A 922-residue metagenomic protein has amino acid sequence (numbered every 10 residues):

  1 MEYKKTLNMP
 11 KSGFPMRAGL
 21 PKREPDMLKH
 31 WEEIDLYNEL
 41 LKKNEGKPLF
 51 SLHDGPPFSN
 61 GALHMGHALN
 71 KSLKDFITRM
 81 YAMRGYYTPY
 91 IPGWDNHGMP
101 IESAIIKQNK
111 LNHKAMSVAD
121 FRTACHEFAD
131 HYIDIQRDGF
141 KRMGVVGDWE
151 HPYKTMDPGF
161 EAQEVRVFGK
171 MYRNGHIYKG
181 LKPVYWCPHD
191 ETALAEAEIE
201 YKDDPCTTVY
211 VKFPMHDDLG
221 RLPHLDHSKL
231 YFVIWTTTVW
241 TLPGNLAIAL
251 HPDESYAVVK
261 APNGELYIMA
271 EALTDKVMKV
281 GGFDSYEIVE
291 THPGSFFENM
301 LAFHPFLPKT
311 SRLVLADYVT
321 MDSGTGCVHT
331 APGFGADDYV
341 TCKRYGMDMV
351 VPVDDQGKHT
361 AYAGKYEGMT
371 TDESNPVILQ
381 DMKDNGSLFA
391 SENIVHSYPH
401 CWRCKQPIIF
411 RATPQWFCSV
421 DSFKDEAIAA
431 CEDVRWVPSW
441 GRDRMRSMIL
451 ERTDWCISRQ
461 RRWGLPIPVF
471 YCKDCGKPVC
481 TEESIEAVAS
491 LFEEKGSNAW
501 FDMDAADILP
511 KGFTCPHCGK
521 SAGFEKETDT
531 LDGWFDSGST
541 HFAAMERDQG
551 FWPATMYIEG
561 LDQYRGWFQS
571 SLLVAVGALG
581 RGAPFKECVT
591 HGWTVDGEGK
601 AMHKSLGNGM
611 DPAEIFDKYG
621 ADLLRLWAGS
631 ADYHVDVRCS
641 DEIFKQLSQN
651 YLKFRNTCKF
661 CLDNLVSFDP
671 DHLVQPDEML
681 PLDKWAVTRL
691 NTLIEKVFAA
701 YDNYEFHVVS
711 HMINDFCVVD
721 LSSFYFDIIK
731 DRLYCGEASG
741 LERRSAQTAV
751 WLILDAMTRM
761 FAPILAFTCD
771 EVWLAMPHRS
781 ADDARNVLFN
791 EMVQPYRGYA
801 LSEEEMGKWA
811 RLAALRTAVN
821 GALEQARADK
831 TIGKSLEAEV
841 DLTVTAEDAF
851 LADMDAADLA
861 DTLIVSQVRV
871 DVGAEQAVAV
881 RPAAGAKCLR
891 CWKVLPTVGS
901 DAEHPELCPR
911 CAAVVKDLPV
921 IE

Functional and structural regions predicted by a protein language model:
E2-L20, D26, H30-I34, I106-P243 (+14 more regions): Residue patterns forming the tRNA-binding/recognition surfaces of aminoacyl-tRNA synthetases and related DALR
K42-S103, E164, I234-T241, V314-Y345 (+3 more regions): N-terminal catalytic cores of NTP/NDP-binding nucleotidyl/phosphoryl-transfer enzymes
N44, P48-G55, M65-L69, L73 (+18 more regions): Secondary-structure capping and boundary motifs in well-ordered enzyme cores
D95, V184, P188, L194-E200 (+8 more regions): Acidic, turn-prone loop/beta-hairpin segments
V184, Y398, I467-V469, G512 (+2 more regions): Residues immediately within or flanking Cys/His clusters that coordinate Zn2+ in small zinc-binding modules
C187, C401, C472, C515-C518 (+2 more regions): Short cysteine-rich clusters marking metal-coordination/redox-active sites
E191, Q460, G476, G519 (+2 more regions): Cys/His-coordinated zinc-binding microdomains
A247, E254-C327, A336: Protease-associated
